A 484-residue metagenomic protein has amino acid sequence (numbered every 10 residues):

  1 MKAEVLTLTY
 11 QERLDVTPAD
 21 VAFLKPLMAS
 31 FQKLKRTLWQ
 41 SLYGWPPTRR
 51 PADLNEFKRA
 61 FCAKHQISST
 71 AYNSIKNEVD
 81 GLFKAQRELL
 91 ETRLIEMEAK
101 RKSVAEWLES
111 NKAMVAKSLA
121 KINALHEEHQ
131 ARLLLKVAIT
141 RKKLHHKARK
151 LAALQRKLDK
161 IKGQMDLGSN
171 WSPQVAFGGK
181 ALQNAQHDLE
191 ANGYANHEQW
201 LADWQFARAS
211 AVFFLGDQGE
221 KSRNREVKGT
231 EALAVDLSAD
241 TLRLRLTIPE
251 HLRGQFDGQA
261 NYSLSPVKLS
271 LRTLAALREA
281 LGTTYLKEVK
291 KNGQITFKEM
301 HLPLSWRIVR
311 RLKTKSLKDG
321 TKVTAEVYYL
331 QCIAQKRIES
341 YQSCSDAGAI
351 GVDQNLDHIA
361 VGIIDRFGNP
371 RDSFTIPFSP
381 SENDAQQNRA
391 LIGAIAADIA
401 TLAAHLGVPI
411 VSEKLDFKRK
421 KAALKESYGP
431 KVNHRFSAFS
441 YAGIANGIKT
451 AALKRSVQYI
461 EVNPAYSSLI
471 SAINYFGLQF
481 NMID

Functional and structural regions predicted by a protein language model:
M1-I350, Q354-D484: Nucleic-acid substrate recognition interfaces
